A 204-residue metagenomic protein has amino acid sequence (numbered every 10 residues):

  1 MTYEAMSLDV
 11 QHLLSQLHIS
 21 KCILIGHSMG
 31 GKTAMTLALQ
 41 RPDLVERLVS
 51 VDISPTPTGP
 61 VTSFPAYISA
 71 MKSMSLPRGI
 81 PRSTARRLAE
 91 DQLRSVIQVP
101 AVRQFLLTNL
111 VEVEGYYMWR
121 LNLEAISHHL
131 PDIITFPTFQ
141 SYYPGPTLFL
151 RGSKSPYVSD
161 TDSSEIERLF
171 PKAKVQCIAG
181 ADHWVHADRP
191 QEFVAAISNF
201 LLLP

Functional and structural regions predicted by a protein language model:
M1-M29, T33, A195-S198: Active-site loop/oxyanion-hole signature of alpha/beta-hydrolase fold enzymes
H18-K21, P42-D43, P144-G145, K172: Active-site acidic short loop of glycosyltransferases
M35-R82: Flexible "cap/lid" loop of the alpha/beta hydrolase fold
G79-T138: Conserved alpha/beta-hydrolase catalytic His-Asp/Glu region
V113-L169, K174-C177: Conserved serine/cysteine hydrolase catalytic core
K172-P204: Catalytic active-site module of serine/aspartate enzymes centered on a nucleophile-bearing elbow/loop
